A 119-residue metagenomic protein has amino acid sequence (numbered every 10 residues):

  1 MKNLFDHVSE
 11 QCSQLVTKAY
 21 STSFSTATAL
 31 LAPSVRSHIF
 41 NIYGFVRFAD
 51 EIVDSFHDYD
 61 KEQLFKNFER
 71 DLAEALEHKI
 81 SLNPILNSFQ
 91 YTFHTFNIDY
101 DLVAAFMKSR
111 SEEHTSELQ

Functional and structural regions predicted by a protein language model:
M1-S116: Acidic catalytic motifs of isoprenoid enzymes
